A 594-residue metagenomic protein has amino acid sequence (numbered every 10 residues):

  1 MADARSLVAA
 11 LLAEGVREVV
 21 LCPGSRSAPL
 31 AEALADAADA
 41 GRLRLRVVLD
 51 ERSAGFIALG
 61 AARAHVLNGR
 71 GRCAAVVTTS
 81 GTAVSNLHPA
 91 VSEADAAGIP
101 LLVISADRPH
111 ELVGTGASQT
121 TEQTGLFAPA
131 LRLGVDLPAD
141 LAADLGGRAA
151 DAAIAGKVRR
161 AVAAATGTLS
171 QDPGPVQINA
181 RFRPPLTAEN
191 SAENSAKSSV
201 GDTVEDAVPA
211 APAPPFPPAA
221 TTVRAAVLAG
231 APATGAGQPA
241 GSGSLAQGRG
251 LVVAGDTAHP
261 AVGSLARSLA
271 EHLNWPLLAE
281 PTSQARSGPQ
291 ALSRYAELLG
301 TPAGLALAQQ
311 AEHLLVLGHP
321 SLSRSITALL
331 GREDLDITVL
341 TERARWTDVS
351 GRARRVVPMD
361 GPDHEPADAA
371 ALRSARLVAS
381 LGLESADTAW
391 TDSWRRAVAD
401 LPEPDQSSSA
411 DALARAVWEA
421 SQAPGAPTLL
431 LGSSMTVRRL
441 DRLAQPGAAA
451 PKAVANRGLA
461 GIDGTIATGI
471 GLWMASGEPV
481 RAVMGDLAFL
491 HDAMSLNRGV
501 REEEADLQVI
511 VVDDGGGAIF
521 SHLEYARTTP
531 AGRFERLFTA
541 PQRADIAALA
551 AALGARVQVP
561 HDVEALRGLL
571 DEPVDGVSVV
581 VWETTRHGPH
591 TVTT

Functional and structural regions predicted by a protein language model:
A4-V8, L12, S25-A31, T388-G477: Active-site diphosphate/adenylate-binding microenvironment
R17-L21, R42-R46, H65-R108, A311-G318 (+2 more regions): A short, small-residue-rich loop immediately preceding and capping a beta-strand
L21-S25, L45-F56, V76-T82, G432-S433 (+1 more regions): Active-site nucleophile and cofactor-binding loops and adjacent substrate-binding regions of central metabolic enzymes
G55, R63-L67, G235-G241, A254-R352 (+5 more regions): Glycine-rich, anion-gripping cofactor-binding loops and their flanking helix/strand elements in enzyme active sites
E93-A94, P100-I104, E111-A128, R439-T594: Thiamine diphosphate
S105-K157, A161, A279-A397, G499 (+1 more regions): Glycine-rich, acidic loop regions that bind phosphate or pyrophosphate groups
G125, S170-A226, G230, V563-T594: Glycine/aspartate-rich loop-and-adjacent alpha/beta segment that forms the canonical ThDP
L145, E193, S198-V200, T327-V437 (+2 more regions): Phosphate/pyrophosphate-binding active-site segments
